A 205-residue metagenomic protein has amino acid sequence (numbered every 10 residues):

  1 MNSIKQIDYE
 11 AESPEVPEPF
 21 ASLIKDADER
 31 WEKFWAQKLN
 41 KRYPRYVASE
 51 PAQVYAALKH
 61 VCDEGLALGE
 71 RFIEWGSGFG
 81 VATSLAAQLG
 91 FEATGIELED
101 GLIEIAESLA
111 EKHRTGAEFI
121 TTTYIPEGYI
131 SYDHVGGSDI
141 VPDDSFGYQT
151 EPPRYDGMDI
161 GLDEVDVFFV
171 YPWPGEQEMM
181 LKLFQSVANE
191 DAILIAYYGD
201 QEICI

Functional and structural regions predicted by a protein language model:
M1-L68: S-adenosyl-L-methionine
E64-A67, I160-E164: Glycine-rich phosphate-binding loop signature in dinucleotide/nucleotide-binding domains
L68-G78: Conserved class I S-adenosyl-L-methionine
F79-F91: Conserved SAM-binding loop of SAM-dependent methyltransferases across substrates and taxa, primarily the Class I
E92-E97: Conserved SAM-binding motif I beta-strand of class I
I103-E104: Short alpha-helix immediately C-terminal to the canonical SAM-binding loop
E107-L162: S-adenosyl-L-methionine
V165-V167, W173-I205: C-terminal substrate-binding/active-site "lid" region of AdoMet-derived donor-dependent transferases
